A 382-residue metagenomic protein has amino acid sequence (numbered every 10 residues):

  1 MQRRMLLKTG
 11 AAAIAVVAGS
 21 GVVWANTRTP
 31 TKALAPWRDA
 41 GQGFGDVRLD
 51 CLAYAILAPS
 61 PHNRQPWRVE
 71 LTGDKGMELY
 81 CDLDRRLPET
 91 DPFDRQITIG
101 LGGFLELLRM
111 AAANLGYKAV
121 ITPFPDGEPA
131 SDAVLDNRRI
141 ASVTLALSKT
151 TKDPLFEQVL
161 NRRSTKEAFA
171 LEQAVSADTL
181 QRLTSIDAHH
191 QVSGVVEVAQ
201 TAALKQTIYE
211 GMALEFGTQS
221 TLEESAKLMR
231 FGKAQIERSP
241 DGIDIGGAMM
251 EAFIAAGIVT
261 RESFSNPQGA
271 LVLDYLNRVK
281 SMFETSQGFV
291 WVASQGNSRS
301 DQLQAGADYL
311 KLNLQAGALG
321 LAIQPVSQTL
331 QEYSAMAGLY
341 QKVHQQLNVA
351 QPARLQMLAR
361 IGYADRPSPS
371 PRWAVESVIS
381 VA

Functional and structural regions predicted by a protein language model:
Q2-A382: Acidic, surface-exposed loops and disordered segments
